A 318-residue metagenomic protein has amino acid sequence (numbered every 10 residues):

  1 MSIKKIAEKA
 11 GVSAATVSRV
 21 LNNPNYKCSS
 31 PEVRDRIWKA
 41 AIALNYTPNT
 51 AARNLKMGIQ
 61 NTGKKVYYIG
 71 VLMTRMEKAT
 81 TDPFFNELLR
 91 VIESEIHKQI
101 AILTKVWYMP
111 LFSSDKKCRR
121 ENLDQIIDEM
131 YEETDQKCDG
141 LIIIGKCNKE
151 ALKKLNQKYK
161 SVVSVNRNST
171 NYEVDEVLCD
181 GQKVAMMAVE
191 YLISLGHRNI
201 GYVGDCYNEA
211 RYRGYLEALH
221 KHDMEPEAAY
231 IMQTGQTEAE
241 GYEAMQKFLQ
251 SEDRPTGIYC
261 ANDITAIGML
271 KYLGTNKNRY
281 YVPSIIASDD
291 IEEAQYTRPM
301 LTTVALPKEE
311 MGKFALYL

Functional and structural regions predicted by a protein language model:
M1-I59: N-terminal helix-turn-helix DNA-binding module of bacterial transcription factors
R36, P83-A101, V184-A188, C206-E225 (+3 more regions): Short, solvent-exposed amphipathic alpha-helices that sit in or adjacent to ligand/effector-binding or catalytic
Q60-E190, S194, F248-Q250, R254: Alpha-helical recognition/docking segments in bacterial nutrient-uptake and carbohydrate-utilization systems
I96-C118, N199-G201, L216-A244: Short beta-strand elements in bilobed, periplasmic/extracellular small-molecule ligand-binding domains
T134-I144, N199-D205, I231, E252-T265 (+1 more regions): Periplasmic-binding protein-like
A151-K160, E217, G268-N278: Glycosyltransferases and closely related glycan-assembly transferases that use nucleotide-activated donors
D175-Y202, E238-K247, A266, L306-L318: Hydrophobic alpha-helical segments within soluble ligand-binding/sensing domains
Q246-L318: Flexible loop/turn connectors
